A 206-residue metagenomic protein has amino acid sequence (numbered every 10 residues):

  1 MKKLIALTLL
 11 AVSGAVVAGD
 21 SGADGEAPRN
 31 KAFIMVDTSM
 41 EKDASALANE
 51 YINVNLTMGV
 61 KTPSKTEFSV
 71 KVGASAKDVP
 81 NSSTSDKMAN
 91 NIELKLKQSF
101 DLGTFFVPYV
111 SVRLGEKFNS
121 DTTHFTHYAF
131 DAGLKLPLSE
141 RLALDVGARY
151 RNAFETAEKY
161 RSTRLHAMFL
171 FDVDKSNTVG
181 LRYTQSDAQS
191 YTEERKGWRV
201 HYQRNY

Functional and structural regions predicted by a protein language model:
M1-G19: Gram-negative bacterial Sec-dependent N-terminal signal peptides
A18-P80: Short glycine/proline- and aromatic-enriched beta-strand/turn motifs that initiate or cap beta-hairpins
N30, A48-V54, D86-I92, H124-F130 (+2 more regions): Residues that define the transmembrane beta-barrel architecture of outer-membrane proteins
A32-I34, T62-V70, D101-V110, S139-V146 (+2 more regions): Repeated loop/turn-to-beta-strand initiation elements of outer-membrane beta-barrel proteins
T38-A44, V72-P80, N90, F100 (+6 more regions): Transmembrane beta-strands of outer-membrane beta-barrel pores
T57-K61, K95-S99, G115, G133-K135 (+2 more regions): Transmembrane beta-barrel domains of outer membrane proteins
E67-Y109: Mid-chain, structured segments of secreted extracytoplasmic proteins
L165-D172, E193-Y206: Outer-membrane beta-barrel "beta-signal"
